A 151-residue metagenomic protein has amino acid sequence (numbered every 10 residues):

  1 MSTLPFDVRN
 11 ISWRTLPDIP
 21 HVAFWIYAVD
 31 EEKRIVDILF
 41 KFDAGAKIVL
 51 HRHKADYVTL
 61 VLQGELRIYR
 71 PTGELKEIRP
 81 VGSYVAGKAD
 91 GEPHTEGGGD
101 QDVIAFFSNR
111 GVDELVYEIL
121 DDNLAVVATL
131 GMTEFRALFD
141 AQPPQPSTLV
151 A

Functional and structural regions predicted by a protein language model:
M1-R34, L120-A151: A short, N-terminal "cap"/entry segment at the start of jelly-roll beta-barrel domains of the cupin/DSBH fold
V29-F40, F107-N109: Short, contiguous, helix-prone interaction/anchoring segments in small proteins
E31, T72-E92: Short acidic-glycine-tyrosine-enriched beta hairpin
R34-R52, K88-G91: Conserved short histidine dyad/triad with adjacent acidic residue
A44, H53-T72: Glycine- and acidic-residue-biased ligand/ion/polar-headgroup-sensing regions
V85-A86, D100-Y117: A short hydrophobic beta-strand segment most commonly corresponding to one strand of the jelly-roll/cupin
E96-G98: Asparagine-centered strand-capping/turn motif at beta-strand->loop junctions
